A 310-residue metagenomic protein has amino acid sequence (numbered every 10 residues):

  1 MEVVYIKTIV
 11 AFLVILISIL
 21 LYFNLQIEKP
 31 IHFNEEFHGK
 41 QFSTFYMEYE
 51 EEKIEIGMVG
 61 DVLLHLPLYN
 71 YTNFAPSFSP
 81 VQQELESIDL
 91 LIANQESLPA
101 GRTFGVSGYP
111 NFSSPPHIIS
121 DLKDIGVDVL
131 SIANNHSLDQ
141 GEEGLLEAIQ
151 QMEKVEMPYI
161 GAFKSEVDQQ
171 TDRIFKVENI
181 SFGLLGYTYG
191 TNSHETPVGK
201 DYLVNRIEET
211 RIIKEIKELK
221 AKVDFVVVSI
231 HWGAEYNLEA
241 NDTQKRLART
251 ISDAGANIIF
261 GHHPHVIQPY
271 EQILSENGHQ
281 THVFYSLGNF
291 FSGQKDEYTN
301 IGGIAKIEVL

Functional and structural regions predicted by a protein language model:
M1-I6: Short, Lys/Arg-rich N-terminal segment immediately upstream of the first membrane anchor
K7-L310: Acidic, metal/ion-coordinating pockets
